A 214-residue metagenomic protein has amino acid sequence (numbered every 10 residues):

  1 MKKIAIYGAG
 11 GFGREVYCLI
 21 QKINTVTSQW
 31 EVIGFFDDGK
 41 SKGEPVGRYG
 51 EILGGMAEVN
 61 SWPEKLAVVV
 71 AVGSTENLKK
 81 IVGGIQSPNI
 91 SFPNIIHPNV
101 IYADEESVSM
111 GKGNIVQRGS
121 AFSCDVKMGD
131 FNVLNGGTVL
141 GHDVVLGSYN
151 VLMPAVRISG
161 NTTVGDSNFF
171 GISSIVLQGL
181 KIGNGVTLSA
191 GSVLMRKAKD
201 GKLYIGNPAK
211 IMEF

Functional and structural regions predicted by a protein language model:
K2-I20: Glycine-rich adenosine-cofactor-binding loop
K3-I4, V32-I33, K65-V69: Short active-site oxyanion
Y17-L19, G47-R48, K80-G84, M128 (+1 more regions): Short amphipathic alpha-helical segments
I23-P45: NAD(P)-binding Rossmann-fold cofactor-contacting core
K40-I101: Phosphate-bearing ligand-interacting subdomains that bind or position ATP/ADP/UDP/GDP/NAD(P) or nucleotide-linked
I95-M212: Structural signal for interior beta-strand "rungs" in well-ordered beta-sheet cores of soluble enzyme domains
